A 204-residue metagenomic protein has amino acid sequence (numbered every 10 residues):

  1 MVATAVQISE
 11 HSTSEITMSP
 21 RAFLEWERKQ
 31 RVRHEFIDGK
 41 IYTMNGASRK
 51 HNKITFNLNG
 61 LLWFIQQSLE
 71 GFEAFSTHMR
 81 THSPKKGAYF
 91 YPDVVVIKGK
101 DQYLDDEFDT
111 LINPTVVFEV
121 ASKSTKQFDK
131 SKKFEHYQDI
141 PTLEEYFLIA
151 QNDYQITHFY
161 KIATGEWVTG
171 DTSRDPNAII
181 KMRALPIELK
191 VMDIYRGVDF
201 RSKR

Functional and structural regions predicted by a protein language model:
M1-R204: Gly/Pro/Ser/Thr-rich low-complexity, intrinsically disordered segments predominantly at protein N-termini
